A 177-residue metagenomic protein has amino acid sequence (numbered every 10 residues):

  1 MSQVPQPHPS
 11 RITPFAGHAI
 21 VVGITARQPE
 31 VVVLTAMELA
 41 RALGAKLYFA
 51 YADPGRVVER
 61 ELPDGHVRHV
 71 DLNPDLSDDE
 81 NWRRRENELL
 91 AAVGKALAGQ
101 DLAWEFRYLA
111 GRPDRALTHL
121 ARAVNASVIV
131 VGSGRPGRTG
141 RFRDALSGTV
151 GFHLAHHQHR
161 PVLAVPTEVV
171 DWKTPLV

Functional and structural regions predicted by a protein language model:
M1-F15, Q28, K95-I129, V169-V177: Structural beta-alpha unit
S2, P9-P74, H157: Small/aliphatic-rich secondary-structure junction motif
M37, A91, F152: Active-site phosphate/pyrophosphate- and oxyanion-stabilizing loops and adjacent acidic/basic residues in soluble
L43-K46, L102, A126, R160: Short glycine/serine/threonine/alanine-rich loop segments
Y48-A50, E105-L109, L163-V165: General small-molecule cofactor/ligand-binding pocket signal
D64-R68, A123-N125, S147-G148: Short, hinge-like loop/turn segments at secondary-structure boundaries
V70-E88, T139: A short acidic, glycine-rich active-site loop that binds or catalyzes chemistry on phosphate/adenosine moieties
V128-H156, D171-P175: Glycine-rich, Arg-bearing micro-motifs that act as flexible, cationic patches
